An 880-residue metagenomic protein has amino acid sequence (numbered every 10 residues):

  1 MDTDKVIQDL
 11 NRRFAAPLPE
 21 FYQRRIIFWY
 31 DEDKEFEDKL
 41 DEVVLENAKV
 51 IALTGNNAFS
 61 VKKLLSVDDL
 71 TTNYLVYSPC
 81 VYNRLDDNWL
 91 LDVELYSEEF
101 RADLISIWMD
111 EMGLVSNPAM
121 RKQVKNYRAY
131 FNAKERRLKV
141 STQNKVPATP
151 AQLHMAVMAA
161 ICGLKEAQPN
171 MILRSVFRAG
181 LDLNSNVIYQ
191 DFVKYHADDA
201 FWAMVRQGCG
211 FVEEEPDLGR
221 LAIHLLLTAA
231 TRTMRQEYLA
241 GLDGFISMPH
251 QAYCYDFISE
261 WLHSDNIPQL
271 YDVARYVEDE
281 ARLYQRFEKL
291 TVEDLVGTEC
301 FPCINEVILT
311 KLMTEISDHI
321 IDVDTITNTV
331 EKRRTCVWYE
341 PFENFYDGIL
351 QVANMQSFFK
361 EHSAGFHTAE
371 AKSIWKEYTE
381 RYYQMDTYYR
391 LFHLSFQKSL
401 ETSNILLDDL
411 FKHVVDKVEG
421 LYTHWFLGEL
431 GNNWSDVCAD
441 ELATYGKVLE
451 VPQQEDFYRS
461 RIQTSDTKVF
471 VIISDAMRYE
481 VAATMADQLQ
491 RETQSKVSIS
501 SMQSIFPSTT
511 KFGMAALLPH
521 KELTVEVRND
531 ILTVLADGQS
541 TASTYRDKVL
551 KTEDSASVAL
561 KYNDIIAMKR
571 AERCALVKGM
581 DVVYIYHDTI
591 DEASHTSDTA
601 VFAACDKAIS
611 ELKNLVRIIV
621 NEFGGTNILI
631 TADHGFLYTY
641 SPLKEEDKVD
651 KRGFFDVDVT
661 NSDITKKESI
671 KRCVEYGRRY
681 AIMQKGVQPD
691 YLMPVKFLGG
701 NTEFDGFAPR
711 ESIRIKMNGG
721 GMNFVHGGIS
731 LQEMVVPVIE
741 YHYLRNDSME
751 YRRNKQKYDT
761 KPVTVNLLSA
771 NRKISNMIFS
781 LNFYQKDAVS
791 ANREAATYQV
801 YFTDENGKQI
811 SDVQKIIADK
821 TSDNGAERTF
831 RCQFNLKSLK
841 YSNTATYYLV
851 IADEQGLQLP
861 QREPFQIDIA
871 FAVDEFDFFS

Functional and structural regions predicted by a protein language model:
M1-K468, R478-I628, A632-S880: …; additionally, a secondary subgroup of soluble metalloenzymes is captured
I472: Beta1/beta-strand and adjacent pyrophosphate-binding region of the FAD-binding site in flavoprotein oxidoreductases
